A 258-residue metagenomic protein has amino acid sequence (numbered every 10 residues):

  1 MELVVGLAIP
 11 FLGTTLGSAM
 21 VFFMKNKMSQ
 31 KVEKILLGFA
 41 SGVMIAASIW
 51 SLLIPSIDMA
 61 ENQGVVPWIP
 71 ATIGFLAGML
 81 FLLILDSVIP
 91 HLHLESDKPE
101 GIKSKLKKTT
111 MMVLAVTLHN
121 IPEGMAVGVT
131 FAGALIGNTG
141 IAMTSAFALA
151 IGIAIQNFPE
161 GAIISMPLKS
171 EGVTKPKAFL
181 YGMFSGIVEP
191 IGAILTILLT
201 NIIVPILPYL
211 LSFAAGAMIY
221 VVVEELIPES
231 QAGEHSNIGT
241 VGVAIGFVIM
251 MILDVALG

Functional and structural regions predicted by a protein language model:
M1-G258: Intrinsically disordered, metal-sensing/regulatory segments
